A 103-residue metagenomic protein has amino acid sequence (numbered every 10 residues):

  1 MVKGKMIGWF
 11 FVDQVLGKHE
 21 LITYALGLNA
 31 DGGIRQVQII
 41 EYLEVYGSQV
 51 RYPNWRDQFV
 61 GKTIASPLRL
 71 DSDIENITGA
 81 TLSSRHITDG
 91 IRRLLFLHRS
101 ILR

Functional and structural regions predicted by a protein language model:
M1-I77, T81-R85, D89-R103: Flexible, solvent-exposed loop/hinge segments and secondary-structure transition points
